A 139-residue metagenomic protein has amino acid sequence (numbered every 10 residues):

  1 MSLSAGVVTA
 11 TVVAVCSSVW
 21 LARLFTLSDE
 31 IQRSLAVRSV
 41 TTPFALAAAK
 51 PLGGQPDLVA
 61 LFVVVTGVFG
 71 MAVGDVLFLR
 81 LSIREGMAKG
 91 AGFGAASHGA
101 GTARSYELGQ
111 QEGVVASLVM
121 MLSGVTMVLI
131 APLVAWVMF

Functional and structural regions predicted by a protein language model:
M1-A48: Hydrophobic, well-structured mid-protein blocks that either form specific transmembrane helices
M1-S18, A60-F69, V119-V125: Entry/N-cap segments of selected transmembrane alpha helices and their immediately preceding amphipathic helices
M1-S4, W20-L24, A47-F62, V68 (+1 more regions): Helix-loop-helix hairpins and the membrane-proximal interhelical loops of multi-pass alpha-helical transport proteins
V7, D75-A88: Membrane-embedded helical hairpins/re-entrant loop segments and their flanking transmembrane helices within multi-pass
D29-L58, V65, R84-V119: Alpha-helical membrane segments and immediately flanking helix-loop junctions that form or couple to the substrate/ion
L129-F139: Juxtamembrane boundary at the C-terminal end of a transmembrane helix
